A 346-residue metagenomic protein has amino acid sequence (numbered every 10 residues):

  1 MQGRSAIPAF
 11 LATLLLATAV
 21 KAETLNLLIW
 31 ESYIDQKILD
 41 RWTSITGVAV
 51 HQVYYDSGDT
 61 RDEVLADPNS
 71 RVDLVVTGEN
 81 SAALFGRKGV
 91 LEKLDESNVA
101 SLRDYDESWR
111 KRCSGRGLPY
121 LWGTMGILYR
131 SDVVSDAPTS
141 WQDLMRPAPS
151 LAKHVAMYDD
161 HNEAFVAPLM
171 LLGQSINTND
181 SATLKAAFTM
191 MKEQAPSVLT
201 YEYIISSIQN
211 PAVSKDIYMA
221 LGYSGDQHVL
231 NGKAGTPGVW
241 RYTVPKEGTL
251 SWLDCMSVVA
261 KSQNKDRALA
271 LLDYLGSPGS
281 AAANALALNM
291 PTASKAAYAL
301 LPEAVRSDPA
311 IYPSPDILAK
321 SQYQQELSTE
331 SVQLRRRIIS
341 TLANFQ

Functional and structural regions predicted by a protein language model:
A22-L84: Early extracytoplasmic/lumenal segment of secretory-pathway proteins
V72-T77, Y201, Y218-Y223: Paired acidic/hydrophobic, glycine-rich loop segments that form the ligand-binding mouth/hinge of periplasmic-binding
E79-L199, I204-V213: Extracytoplasmic ligand-binding site segments that recognize negatively charged/polar headgroups
S81-L84, V213, M219-G238: A ligand-binding cleft/hinge motif common to bilobed small-molecule-binding domains
D104, G123, K185-Q194, T236-A260: Periplasmic-binding protein-like
G126-V133, L169-Q174, W252-N264, A283 (+1 more regions): A bilobed periplasmic-binding-protein/Venus flytrap-type ligand-binding module shared by bacterial periplasmic
V259-A319: Mature extracytoplasmic/periplasmic domains
P315-Q346: Conserved C-terminal helix/tail region of periplasmic/extracytoplasmic solute-binding proteins
